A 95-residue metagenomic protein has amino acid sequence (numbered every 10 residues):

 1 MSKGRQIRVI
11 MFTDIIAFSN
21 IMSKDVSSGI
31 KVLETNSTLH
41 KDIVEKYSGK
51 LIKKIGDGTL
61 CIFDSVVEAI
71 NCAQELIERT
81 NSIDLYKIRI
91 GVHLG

Functional and structural regions predicted by a protein language model:
M1-E75, R79: Catalytic NTP-binding/metal-coordinating core of nucleotidyl cyclase/transferase enzymes
V9, Y86-G95: A short glycine-enriched loop-to-beta-strand structural element that forms part of the catalytic core of nucleotide
Y47, D84-Y86: Helix C-cap/helix->beta junction micro-motif
